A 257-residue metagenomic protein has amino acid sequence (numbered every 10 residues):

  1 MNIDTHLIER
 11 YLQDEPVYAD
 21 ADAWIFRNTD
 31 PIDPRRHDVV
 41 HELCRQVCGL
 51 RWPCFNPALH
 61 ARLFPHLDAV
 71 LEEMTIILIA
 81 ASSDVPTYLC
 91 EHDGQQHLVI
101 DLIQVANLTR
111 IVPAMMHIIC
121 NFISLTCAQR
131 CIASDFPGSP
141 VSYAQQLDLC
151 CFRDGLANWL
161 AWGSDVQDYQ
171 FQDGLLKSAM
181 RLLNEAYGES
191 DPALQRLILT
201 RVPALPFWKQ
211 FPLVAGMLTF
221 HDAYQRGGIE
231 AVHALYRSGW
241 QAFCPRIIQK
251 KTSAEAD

Functional and structural regions predicted by a protein language model:
M1-C44: N-terminal mature-domain "stem" immediately C-terminal to a signal peptide or N-terminal signal-anchor/transmembrane
H37-Q96: Auxiliary, metal-adjacent structural segments of Zn-dependent hydrolase domains
E42-L50, V105-A106, S142-D148, P206: Second-shell loop/turn segments in exported
L50-C54, A106, R110, L147 (+2 more regions): Soluble non-cytosolic domains of exported or imported proteins
F64, S124-A186, K251-A256: Post-HExxH zinc-binding segment in Zn-dependent metallohydrolases
V99-M115: Short pre-active-site segment immediately N-terminal to the catalytic Zn-binding motif
R110, A114-C127, G155: Catalytic glutamate of the conserved HExxH
Q170-D257: Pan-zinc metallopeptidase signature
